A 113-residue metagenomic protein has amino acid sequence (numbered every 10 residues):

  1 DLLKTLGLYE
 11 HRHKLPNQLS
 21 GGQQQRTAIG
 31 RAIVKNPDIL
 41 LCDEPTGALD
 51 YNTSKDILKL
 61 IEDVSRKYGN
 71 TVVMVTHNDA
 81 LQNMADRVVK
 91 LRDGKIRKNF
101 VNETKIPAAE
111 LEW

Functional and structural regions predicted by a protein language model:
D1-L6: ABC nucleotide-binding domain "signature" region
L15-L19, Q23-Q25: Conserved ABC ATPase signature
I29: Hydrophobic anchor residue at the start of the ABC signature
N36: Conserved catalytic motifs of ABC-family nucleotide-binding domains
L40-D43: Catalytic Walker B motif of ABC-type/P-loop ATPase nucleotide-binding domains
Y51-T53: Helix N-cap at the start of a conserved alpha-helix in ABC-type nucleotide-binding domains
L60-M74, Q82: Conserved catalytic loops of ABC-family nucleotide-binding domains
